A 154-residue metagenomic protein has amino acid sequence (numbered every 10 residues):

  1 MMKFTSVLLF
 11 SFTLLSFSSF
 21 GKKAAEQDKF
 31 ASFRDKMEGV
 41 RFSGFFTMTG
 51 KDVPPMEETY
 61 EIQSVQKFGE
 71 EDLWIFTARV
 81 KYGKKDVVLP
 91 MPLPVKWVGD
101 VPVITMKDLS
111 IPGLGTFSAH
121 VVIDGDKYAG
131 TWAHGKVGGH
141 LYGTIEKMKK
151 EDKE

Functional and structural regions predicted by a protein language model:
M1-S6: Positively charged n-region of N-terminal signal peptides that target proteins for export
V7-S16: Bacterial N-terminal signal peptides
L15-Q27: Bacterial Sec-dependent signal peptides at the C-terminal "C-region" and cleavage site
Q27-F30, K36-E154: Central antiparallel beta-sheet cores of small beta-barrel/beta-sandwich binding domains
